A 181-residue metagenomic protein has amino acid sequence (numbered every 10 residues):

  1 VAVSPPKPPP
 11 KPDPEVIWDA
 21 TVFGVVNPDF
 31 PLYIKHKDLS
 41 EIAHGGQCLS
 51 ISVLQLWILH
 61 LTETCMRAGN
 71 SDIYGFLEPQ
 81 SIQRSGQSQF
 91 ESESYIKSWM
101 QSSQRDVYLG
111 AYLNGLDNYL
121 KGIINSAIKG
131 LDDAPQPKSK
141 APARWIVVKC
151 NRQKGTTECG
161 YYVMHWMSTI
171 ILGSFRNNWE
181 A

Functional and structural regions predicted by a protein language model:
V1-N27: Cytosolic, low-complexity regulatory segments enriched in Ser/Pro/Gly with interspersed Lys/Arg in eukaryotic signaling
V26, H36, S40-G46, L61-A181: Cysteine protease-like catalytic core of ubiquitin/ubiquitin-like
W57: Nucleic-acid-interacting cores, centered on viral/eukaryotic replication and modification enzymes
